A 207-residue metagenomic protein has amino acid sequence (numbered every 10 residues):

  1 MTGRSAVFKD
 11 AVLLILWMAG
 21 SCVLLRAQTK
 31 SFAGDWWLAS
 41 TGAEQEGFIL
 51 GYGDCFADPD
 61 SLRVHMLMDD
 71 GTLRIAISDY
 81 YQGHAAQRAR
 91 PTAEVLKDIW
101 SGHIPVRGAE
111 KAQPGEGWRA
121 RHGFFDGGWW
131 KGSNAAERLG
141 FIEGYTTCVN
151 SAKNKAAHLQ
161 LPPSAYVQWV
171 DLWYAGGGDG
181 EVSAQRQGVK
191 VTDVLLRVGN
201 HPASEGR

Functional and structural regions predicted by a protein language model:
T2-V12: Bacterial N-terminal signal peptides that target proteins for export
A11-C22: Bacterial N-terminal signal peptides
V23-A27: Sec/Tat signal peptide C-region and signal peptidase I cleavage site
T29-W36, S40-A43, A57-G140, T146-R207: Compact alpha-helical subdomains of small soluble proteins
